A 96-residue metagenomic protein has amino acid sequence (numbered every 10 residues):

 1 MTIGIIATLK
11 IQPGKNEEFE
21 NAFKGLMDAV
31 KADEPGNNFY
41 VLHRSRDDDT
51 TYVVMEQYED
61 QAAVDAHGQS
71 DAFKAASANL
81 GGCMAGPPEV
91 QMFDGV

Functional and structural regions predicted by a protein language model:
M1-I3, E34, T50, M84: Residue-level preference for beta-strand/loop junctions
I3-D33, N38-V41: N-terminal first-folded block
I3-K10, V41-G68, D94: Short, well-ordered beta-strand segments in beta-rich or mixed alpha/beta enzyme and ligand-binding folds
K15, T50, A72: Short phosphate-engaging motifs
G25-F39, Q57-Q91: An amphipathic, aromatic/His-enriched active-site/gating alpha helix that lines ligand/cofactor pockets
